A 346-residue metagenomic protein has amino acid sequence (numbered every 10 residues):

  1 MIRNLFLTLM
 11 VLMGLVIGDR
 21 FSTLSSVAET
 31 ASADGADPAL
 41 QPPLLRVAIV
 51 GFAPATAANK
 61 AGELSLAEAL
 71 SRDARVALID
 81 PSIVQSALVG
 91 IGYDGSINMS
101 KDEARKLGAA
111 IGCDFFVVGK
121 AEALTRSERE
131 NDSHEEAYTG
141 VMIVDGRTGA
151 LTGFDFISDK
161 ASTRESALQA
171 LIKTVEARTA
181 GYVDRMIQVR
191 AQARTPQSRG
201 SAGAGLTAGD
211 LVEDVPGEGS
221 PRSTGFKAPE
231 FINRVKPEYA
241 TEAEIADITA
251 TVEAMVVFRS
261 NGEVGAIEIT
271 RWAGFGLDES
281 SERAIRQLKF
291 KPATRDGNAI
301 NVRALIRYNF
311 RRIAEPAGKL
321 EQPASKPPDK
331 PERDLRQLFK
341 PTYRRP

Functional and structural regions predicted by a protein language model:
M1-D19: Sec-dependent N-terminal signal peptides
F6, G18, L24-A48, K60-L64 (+2 more regions): C-terminal/domain-edge helix-coil "capping" segments
P42-A55, L64-N98: Short beta-strand->alpha-helix linker/helix-N-cap micro-motif that forms a surface specificity/interaction loop
P42-V47, A61, S65, D73 (+8 more regions): Extracytoplasmic
R46, Y182-P346: Charge-biased low-complexity segments
A55-E63, I97-K101, A110, D132-A137 (+6 more regions): Solvent-exposed, acidic/flexible segments
L78-R129, H134-E135: Short, solvent-exposed, polar/charged sequence segments at loop or secondary-structure edges
S82, F154-I157, E268, R303: Short hydrophobic alpha-helix segments
